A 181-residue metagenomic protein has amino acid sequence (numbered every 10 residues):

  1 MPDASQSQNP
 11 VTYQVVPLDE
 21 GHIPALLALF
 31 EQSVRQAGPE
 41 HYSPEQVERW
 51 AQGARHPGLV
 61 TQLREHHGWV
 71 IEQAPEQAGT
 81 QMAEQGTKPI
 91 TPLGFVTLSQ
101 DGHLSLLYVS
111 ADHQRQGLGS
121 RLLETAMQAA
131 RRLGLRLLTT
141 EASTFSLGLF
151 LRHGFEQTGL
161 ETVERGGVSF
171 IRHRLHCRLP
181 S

Functional and structural regions predicted by a protein language model:
P2-Q8, V168-S181: Terminal substrate-recognition subdomain of acyl/acetyltransferases
Y13, P17-P24, A28-Q114, L123-T125 (+1 more regions): Acetyl-CoA-dependent GNAT
R115-Q128, R152: Conserved acetyl-CoA-binding loop-helix of GNAT-fold acetyltransferases
A130-S143: Conserved GNAT acetyl-CoA-binding A-motif
T139-E141, E156-R174: Conserved catalytic-core motifs of GNAT/GCN5-like acyltransferases
